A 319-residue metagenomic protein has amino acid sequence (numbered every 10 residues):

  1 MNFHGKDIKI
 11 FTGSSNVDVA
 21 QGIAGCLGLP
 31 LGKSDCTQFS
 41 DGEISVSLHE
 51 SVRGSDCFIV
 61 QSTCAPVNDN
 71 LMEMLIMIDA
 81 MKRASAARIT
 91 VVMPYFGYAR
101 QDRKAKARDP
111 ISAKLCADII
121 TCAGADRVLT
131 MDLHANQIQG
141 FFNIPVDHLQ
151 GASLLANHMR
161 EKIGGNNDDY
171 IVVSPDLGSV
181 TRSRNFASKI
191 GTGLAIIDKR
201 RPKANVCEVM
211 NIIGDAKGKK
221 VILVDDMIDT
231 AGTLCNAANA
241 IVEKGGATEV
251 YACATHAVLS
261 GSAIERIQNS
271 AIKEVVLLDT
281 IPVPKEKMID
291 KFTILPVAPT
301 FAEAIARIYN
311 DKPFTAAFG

Functional and structural regions predicted by a protein language model:
M1-G319: PRPP-associated nucleotide enzymes
